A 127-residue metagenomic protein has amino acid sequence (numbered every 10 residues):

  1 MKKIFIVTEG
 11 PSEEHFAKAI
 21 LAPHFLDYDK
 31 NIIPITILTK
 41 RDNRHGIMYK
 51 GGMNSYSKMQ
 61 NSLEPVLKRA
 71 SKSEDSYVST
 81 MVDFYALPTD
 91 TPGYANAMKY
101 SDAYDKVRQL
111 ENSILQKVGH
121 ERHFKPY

Functional and structural regions predicted by a protein language model:
M1-Y127: Acidic, divalent-metal-binding catalytic cores of TOPRIM and closely related two-metal-ion phosphodiester/pyrophosphate
